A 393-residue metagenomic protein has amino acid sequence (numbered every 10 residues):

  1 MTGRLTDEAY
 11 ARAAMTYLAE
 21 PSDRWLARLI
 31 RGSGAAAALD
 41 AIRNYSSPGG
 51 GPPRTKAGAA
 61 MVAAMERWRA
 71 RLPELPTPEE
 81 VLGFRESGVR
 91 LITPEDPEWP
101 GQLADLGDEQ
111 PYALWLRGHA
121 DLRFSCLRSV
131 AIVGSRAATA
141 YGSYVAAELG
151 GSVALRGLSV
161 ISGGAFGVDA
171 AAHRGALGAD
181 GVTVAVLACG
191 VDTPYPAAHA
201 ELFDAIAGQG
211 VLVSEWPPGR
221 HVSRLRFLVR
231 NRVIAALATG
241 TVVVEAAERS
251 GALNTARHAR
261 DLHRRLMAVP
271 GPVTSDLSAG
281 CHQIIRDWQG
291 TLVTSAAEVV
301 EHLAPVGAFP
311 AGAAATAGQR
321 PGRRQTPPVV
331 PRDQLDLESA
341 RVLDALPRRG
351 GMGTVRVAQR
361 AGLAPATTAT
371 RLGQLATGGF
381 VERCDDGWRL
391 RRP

Functional and structural regions predicted by a protein language model:
M1-E98, I284, G378-G387, R392-P393: Short, small/acidic-rich helices and loops at N termini and domain boundaries of DNA replication/processing enzymes
M1-T6, E20, S87, T93-P393: Glycine-biased, small-residue-rich flexible motifs in mid-sequence functional cores and linkers
